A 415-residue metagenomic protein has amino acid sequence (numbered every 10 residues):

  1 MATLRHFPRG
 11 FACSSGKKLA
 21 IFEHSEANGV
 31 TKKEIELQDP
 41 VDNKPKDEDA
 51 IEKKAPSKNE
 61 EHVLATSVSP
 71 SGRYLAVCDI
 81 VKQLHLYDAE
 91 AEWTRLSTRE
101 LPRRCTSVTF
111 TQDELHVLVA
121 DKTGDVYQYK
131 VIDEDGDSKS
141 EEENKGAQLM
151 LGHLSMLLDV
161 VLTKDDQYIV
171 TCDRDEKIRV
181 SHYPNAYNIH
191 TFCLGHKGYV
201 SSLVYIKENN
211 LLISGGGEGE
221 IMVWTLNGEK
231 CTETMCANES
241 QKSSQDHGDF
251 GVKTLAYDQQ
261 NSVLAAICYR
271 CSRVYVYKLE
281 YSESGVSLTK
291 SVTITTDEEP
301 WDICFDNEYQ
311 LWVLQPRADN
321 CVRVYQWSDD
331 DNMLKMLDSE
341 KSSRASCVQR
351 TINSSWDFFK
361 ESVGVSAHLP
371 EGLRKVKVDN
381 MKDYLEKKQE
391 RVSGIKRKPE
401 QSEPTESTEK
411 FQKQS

Functional and structural regions predicted by a protein language model:
M1-A65, S69, S354, F358-S415: Intrinsically disordered, low-complexity acidic/Ser/Thr/Pro-rich linker and tail segments in large eukaryotic scaffolds
M1-T3, P56-V68, R103-F110, S155-L162 (+3 more regions): Canonical WD40 repeat/beta-propeller blade segments in eukaryotic WD-repeat proteins
P8-R9, S71-R73, D113-L115, D165-Q167 (+3 more regions): Short coil/turn segments that connect the beta-strands within blades of beta-propeller domains
S15, C78-V81, A120-T123, T171-D175 (+3 more regions): Conserved strand-to-loop turn within each blade of WD40 beta-propeller repeats
E23-K32, D47-A50, V81-T98, K122-Q148 (+6 more regions): Per-blade loop-tip surfaces of WD-repeat and WD-like beta-propellers in eukaryotic adaptors/scaffolds
L194, Y199, I206-W224: Contiguous mid-protein beta-loop-alpha structural module that forms a pocket-lining wall or clamp of enzyme active
C231-S415: Terminal intrinsically disordered, low-complexity extensions flanking WD-repeat/beta-propeller proteins
